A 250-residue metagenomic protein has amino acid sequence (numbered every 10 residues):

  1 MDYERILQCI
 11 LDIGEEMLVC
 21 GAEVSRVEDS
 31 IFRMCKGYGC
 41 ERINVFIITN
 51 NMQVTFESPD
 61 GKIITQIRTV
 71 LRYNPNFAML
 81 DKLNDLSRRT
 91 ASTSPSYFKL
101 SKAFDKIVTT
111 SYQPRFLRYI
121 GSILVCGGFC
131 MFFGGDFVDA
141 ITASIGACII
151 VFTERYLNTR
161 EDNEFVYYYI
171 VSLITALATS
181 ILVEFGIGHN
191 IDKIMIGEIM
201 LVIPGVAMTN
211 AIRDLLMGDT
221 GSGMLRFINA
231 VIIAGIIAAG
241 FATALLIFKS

Functional and structural regions predicted by a protein language model:
M1-P95: Soluble N-terminal domains of membrane-associated systems
M17-G21, M34, Y38, L86-T93 (+7 more regions): Change "in soluble alpha/beta enzymes" to "in soluble alpha/beta proteins
R72-C126, C130-D139, R226-I237, K249: Alpha-helical transmembrane segments and their cytosolic membrane-interface
A103-I107, I150-E161, T209-G221: C-terminal ends of transmembrane helices
Y112-F185: Core alpha-helical transmembrane segments of integral membrane proteins
E184-S250: Generic detector of multi-pass transmembrane helix bundles and their immediately adjacent loops in polytopic membrane
